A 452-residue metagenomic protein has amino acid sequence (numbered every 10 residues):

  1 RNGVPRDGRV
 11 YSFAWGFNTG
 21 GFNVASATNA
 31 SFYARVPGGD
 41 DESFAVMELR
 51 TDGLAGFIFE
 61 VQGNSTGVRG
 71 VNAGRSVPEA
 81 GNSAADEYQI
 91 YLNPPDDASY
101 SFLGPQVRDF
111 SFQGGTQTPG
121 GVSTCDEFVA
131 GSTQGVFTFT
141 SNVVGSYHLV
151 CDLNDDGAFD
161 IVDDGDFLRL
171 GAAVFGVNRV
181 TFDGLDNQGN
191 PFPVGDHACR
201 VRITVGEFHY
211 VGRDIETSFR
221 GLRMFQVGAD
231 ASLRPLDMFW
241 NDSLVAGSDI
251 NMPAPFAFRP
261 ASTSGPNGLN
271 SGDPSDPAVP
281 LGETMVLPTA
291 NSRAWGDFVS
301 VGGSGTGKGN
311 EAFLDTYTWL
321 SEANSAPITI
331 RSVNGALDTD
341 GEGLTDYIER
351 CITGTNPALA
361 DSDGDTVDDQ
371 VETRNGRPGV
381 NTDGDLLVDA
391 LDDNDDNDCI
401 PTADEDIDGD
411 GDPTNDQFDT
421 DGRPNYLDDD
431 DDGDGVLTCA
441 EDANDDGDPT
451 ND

Functional and structural regions predicted by a protein language model:
R1-A173, N187-A336: Long, compositionally biased, intrinsically disordered segments
V174-G176, R350: Short, 15-30-residue, compositionally biased linear elements with alpha-helical propensity or flexible coil
V177-N187: Exposed aromatic-hydrophobic patches
N334-D452: Extracellular calcium-associated, cysteine-rich motifs in secreted modular proteins
